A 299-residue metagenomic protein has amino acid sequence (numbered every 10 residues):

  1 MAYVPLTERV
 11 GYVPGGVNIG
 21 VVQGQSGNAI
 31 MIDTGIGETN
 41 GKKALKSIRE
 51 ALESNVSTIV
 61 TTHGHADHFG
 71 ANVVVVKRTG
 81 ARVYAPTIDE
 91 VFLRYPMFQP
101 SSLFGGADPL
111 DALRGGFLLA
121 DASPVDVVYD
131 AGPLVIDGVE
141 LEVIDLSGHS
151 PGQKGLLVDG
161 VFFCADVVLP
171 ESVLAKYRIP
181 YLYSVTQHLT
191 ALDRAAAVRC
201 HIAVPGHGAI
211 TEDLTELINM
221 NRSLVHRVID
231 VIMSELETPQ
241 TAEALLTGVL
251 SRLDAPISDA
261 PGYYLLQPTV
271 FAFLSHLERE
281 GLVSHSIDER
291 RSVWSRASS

Functional and structural regions predicted by a protein language model:
M1-L52, K154-V167: Conserved beta-strand hairpin/beta-sheet module of binuclear metal-dependent hydrolase folds, prominently
V4-P5, V22, Y129-I136: Short acidic-hydrophobic surface loop/beta-edge motif
R9, V22, D33, H63 (+10 more regions): Divalent metal-coordination and catalytic microenvironments
V10, G27, I88, G132 (+2 more regions): Well-ordered beta-strand scaffold positions
V10, T39-P133: Active-site HxH/HxHxD metal-binding segment of metal-dependent hydrolases
A29, I59, R82, F162 (+1 more regions): Hydrophobic "anchor" residues on beta-strands that sit immediately upstream of conserved functional sites
I36-E38, P133, E140-I229: Metallo-beta-lactamase
S234-S299: C-terminal regulatory/interaction regions
